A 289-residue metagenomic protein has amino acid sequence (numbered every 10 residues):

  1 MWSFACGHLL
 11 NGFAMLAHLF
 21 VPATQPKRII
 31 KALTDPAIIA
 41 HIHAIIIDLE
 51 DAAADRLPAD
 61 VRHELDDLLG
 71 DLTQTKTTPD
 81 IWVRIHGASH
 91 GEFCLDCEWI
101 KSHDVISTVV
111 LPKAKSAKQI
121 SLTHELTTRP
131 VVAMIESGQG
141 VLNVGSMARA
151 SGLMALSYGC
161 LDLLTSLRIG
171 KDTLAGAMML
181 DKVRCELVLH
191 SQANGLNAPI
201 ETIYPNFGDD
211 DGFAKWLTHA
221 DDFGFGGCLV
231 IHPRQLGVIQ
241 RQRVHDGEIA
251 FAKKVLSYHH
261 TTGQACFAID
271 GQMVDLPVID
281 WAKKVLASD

Functional and structural regions predicted by a protein language model:
F4-D289: Expand to "…catalyze enediolate/carbanion chemistry for C-C bond making/breaking, isomerization, decarboxylation
